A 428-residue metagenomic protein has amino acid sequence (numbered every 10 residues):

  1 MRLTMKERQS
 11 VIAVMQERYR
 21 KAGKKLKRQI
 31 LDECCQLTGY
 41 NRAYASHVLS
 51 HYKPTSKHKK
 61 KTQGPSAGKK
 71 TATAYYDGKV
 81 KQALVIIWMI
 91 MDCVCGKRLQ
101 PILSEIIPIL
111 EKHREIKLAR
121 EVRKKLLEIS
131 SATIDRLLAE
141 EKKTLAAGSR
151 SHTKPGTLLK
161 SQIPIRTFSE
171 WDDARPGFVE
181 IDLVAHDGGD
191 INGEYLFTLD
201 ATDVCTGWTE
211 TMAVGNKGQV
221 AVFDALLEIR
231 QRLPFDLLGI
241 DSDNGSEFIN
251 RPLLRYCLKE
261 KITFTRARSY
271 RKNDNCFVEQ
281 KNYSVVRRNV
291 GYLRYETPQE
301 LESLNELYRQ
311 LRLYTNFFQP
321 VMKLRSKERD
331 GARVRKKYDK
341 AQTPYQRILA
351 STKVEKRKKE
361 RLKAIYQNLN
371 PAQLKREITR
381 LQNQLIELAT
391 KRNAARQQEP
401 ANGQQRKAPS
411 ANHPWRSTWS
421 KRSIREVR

Functional and structural regions predicted by a protein language model:
M1-G239, N244-R428: Secondary-structure boundary/capping micro-motif
